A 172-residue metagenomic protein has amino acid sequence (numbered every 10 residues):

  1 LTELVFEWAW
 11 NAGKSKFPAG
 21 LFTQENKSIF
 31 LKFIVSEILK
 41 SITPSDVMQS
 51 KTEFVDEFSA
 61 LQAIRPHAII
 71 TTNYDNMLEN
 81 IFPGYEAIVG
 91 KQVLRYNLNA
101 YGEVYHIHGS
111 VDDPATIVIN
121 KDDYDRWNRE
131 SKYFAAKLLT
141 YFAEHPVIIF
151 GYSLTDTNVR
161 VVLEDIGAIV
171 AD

Functional and structural regions predicted by a protein language model:
L1-D123, E130-H145, L154-T157, V161-D172: Conserved catalytic-core helix/loop/strand module for nucleotide-ribose chemistry
G151: Active-site loops and adjacent core secondary-structure elements that bind or stabilize anionic groups
